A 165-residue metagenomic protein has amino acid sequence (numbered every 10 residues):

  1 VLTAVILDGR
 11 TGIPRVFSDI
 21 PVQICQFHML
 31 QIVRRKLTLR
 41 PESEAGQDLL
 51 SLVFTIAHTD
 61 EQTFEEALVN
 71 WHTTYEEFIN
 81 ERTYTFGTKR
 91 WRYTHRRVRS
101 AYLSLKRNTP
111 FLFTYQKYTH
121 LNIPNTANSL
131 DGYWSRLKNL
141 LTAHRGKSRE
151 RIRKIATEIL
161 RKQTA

Functional and structural regions predicted by a protein language model:
T3, L7-R10, S51-A165: Acidic/histidine-rich catalytic cores and adjacent linkers of DNA breakage/strand-transfer/modification proteins
A4-L50: Conserved beta-strand -> loop -> alpha-helix junction used to position metal-binding or nucleic-acid-contacting
